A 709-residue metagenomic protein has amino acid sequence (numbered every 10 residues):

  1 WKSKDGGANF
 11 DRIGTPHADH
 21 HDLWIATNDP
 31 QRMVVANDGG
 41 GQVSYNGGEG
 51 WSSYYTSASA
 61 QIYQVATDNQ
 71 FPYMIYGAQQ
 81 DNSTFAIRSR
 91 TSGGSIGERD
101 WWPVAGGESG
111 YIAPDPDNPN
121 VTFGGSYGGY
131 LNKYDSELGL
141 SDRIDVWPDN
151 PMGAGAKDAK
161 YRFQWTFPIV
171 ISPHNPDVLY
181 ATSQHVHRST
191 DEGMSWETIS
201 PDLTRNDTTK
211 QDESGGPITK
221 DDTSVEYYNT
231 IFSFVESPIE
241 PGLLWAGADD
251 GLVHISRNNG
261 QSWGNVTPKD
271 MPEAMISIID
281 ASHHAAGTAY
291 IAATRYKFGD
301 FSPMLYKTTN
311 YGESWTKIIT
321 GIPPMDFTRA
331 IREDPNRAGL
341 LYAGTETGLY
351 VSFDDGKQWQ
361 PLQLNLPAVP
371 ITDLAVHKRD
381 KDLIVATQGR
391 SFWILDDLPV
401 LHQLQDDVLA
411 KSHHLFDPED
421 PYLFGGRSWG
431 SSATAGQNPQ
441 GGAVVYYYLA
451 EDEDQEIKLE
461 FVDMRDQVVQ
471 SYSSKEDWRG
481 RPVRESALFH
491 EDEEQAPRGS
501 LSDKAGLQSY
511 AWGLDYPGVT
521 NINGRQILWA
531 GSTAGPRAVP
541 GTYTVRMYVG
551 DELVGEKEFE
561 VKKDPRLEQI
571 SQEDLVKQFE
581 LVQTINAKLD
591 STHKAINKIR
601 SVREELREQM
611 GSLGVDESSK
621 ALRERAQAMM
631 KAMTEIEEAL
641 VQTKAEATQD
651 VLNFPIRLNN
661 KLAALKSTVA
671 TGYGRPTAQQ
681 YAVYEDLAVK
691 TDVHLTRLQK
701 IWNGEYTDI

Functional and structural regions predicted by a protein language model:
W1-T434, Q440-Y446, S473, D477-R479 (+1 more regions): Beta-propeller blade termini and top-face loops
N132-Y134, V445-Y446, E453-Y472, T542-M547: Beta-strand-rich binding/interaction modules
V400-G426, E556-S591: Low-complexity, Pro/Ser/Thr- and charge-rich linker/hinge segments at domain boundaries
F424-K458, V462, L507-A511, V582 (+1 more regions): Contiguous beta-strand segments within globular domains
V468-A534: Glycine-centered tight-turn motifs at strand-turn-strand junctions
L507, A538-T542: Extracellular Ig-like/FN3 beta-sandwich strand-entry sites
G518-I522, Y548-K557: Short acidic/polar inter-strand loop motif in beta-rich domains
K557-F559, S591-I709: Mature extracytoplasmic or organellar-lumen-exposed domains after removal of signal/transit peptides
